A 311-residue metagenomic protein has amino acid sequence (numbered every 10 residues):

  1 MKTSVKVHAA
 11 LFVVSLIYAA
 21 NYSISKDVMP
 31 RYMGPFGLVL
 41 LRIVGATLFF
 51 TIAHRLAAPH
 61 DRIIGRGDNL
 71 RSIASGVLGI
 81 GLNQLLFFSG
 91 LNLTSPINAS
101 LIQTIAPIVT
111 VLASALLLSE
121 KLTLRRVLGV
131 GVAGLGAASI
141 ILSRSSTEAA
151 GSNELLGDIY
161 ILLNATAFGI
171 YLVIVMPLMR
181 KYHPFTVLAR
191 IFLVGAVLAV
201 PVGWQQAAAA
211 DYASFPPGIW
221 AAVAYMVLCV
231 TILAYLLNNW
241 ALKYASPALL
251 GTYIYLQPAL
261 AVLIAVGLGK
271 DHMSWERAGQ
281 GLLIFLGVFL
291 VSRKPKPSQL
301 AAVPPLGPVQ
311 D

Functional and structural regions predicted by a protein language model:
M1-L41, A150-P177, V197, P201 (+1 more regions): Glycine-/small-residue-enriched transmembrane alpha-helix faces in small-molecule transporters and effluxers
T3-V7, Y32-F36, L40, I64-L70 (+3 more regions): Juxtamembrane helix-entry segments on the extracytoplasmic side of multipass membrane proteins
I17, N21-Y22, T51-Q103, S139 (+1 more regions): Specific transmembrane alpha-helical segments of multi-pass solute transporters/efflux pumps, especially DMT/EamA
N21, G45-F49, I102-L116, G131 (+5 more regions): Alpha-helical transmembrane segments of compact multi-pass small-molecule transporters, enriched in specific families
V28, L38, R42, G90 (+8 more regions): Hydrophobic/aromatic residues within transmembrane alpha-helices of multi-pass small-molecule transporters
P30-L82, V109, T166-I174, L188-A207 (+2 more regions): Transmembrane alpha-helices of multi-pass small-molecule transport proteins
L38-L41, I80, Q84, N98-I105 (+2 more regions): Helix-helix packing/entry segments at the starts of transmembrane helices
F50, A113, L122-R144, A199 (+2 more regions): Hydrophobic transmembrane alpha-helices of multi-pass small-molecule transport proteins
